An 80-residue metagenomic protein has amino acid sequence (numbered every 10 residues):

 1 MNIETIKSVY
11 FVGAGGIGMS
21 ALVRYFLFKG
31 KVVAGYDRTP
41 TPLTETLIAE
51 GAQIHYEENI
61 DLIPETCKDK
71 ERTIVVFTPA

Functional and structural regions predicted by a protein language model:
M1-A80: N-terminal leader/targeting and accessory segments in enzymes
